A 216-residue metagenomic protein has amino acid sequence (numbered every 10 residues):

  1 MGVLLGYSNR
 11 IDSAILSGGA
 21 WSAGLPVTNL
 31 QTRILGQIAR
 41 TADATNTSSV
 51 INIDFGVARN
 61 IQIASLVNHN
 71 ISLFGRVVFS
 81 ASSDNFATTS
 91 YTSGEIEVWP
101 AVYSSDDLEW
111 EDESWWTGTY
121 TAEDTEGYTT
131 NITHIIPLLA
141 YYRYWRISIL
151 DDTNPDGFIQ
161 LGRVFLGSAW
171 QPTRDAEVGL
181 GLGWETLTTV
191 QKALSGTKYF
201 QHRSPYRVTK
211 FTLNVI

Functional and structural regions predicted by a protein language model:
M1-V57, D107-E113, T173-S195, Y199 (+1 more regions): Disordered, acidic Ser/Thr/Pro-rich linker "stalks" and the adjacent N-terminal cap of the next globular domain
Q37, N85-W99: Surface-exposed loop/edge segments in extracytoplasmic proteins
S49-I51, Q62, G75-V77: Short beta-strand/loop motifs in extracellular/secreted proteins, especially within beta-sandwich accessory domains
V50-N60, G94-R163: Beta-sandwich interaction modules
R59-I71, K210-V215: A short beta-strand element within beta-rich, extracytoplasmic domains of secreted/secretory-pathway proteins
N68-G75, T153-P155: Extended, low-complexity, turn-rich repeat/linker tracts enriched in Gly/Pro/Ser/Thr and Asp/Glu that occur
L73-N85: Short, surface-exposed beta-strand/strand-loop-strand elements in extracellular ectodomains
T197-F200, Y206-I216: An acidic/polar, Gly/Ser/Thr-rich interaction patch typically located in mid-to-C-terminal regions of proteins
